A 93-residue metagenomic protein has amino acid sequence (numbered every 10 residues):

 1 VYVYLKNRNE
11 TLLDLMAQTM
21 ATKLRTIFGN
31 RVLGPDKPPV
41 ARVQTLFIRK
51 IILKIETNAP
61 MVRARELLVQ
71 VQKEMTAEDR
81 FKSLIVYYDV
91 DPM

Functional and structural regions predicted by a protein language model:
V1-M93: Accessory helical-bundle/CTD segments and flexible terminal tails appended to RecA-like ATPase motors
